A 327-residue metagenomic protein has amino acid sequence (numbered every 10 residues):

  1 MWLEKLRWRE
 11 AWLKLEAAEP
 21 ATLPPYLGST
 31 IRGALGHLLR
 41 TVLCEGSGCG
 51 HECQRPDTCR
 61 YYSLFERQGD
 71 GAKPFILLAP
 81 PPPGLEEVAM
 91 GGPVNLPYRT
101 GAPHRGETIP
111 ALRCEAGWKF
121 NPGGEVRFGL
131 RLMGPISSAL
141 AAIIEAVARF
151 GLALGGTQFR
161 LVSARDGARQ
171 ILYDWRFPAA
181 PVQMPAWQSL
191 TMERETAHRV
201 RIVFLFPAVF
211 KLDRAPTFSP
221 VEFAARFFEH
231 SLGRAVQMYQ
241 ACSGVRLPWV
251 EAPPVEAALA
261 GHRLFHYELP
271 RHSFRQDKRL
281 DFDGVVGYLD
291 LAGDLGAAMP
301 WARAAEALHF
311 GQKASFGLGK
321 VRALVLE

Functional and structural regions predicted by a protein language model:
M1-E327: RNA-interacting cores
